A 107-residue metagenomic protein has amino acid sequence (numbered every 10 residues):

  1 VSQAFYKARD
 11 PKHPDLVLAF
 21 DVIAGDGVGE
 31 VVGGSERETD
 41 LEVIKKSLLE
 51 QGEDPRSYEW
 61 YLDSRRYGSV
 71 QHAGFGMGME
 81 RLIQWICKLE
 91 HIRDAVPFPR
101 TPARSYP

Functional and structural regions predicted by a protein language model:
V1-P107: A translation/RNA-centric and nucleic-acid-associated enzymatic feature enriched in Class II aminoacyl-tRNA synthetases
